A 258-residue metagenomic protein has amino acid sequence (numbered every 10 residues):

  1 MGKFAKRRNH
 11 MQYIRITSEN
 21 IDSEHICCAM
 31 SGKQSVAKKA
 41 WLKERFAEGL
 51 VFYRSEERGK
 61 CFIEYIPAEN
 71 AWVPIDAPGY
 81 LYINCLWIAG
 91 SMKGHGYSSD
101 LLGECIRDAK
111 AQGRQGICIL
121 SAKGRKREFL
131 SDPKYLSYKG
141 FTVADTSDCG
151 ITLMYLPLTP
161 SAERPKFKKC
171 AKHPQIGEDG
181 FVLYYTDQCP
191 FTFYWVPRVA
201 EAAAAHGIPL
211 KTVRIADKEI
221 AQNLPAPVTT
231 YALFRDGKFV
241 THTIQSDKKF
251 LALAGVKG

Functional and structural regions predicted by a protein language model:
G2-R58, C170, F191, W195-A202: Short amphipathic alpha-helix that is part of the acyltransferase structural core
R54, R58-E69, Y82, W87: Conserved beta-strand in the GNAT
A71-I83, K93: A conserved beta-turn-beta hairpin within the catalytic core of GNAT-like acetyltransferases that forms part
I88, G94-K110: Conserved acetyl-CoA-binding loop-helix of GNAT-fold acetyltransferases
A109-R127: Conserved GNAT acetyl-CoA-binding A-motif
K123-D148: Conserved active-site alpha-helix within GNAT-family acetyltransferase domains
D148-H173: C-terminal "cap" of GNAT-fold acetyltransferases
G237-G258: Non-catalytic, surface beta->alpha helical segment in thiol-disulfide oxidoreductase systems
